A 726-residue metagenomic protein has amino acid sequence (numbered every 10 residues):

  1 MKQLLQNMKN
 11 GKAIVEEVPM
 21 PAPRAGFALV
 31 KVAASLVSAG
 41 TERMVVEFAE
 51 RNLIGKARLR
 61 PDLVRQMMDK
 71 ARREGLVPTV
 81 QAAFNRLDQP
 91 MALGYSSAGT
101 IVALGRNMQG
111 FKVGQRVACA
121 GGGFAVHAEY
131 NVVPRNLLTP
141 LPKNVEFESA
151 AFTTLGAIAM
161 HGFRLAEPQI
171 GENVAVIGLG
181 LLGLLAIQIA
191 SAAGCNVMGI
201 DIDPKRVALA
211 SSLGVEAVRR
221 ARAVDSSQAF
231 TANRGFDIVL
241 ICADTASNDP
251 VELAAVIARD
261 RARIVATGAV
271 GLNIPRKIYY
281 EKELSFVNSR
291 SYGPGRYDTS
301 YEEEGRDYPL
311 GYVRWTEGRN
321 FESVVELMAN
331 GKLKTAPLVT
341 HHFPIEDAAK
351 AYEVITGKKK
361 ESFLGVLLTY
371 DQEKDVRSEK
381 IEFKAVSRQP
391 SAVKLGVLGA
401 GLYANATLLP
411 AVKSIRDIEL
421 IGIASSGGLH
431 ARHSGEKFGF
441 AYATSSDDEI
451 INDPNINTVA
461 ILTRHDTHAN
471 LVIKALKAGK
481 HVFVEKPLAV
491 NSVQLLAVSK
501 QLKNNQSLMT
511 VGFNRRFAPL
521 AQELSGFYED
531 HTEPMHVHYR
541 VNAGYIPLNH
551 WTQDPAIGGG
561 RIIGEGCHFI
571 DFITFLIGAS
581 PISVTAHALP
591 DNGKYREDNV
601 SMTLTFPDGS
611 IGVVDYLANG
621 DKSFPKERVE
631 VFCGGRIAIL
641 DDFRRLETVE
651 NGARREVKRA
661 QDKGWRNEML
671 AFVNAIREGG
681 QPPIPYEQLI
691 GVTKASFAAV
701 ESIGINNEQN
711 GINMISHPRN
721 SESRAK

Functional and structural regions predicted by a protein language model:
P21-L36, V45-G122, R677: Glycine-rich beta-strand-centered segment in the early N-terminal region that forms part of a ligand/cofactor-binding
R116, G123, E146-R222: Mid-domain Rossmann-like dinucleotide-binding core that forms the NAD(H)/NADP(H) cofactor-binding site
R259-D260, A469-F513, R719: Beta-strand-loop-alpha-helix segment that lines the small-molecule cofactor/substrate pocket of alpha/beta enzymes
G268-S285, S289, G295, L488-L508: Rossmann-fold NAD(P)-binding glycine/threonine-rich loop
G295-Y312, S507-L508, R515-G593, N706: Predominantly a Rossmann-like dinucleotide-binding segment in NAD(P)-dependent oxidoreductases
E353, K358-Q372, R377, G564 (+2 more regions): Contiguous beta-strand/loop segments that form the cofactor/metal-binding neighborhood of enzyme cores
V354-E361, L368-T369, K374-V386, T458 (+2 more regions): C-terminal helix-rich "cap/oligomerization" subdomain common to oxidoreductases
V376-F438: N-terminal Rossmann-like dinucleotide-binding module
